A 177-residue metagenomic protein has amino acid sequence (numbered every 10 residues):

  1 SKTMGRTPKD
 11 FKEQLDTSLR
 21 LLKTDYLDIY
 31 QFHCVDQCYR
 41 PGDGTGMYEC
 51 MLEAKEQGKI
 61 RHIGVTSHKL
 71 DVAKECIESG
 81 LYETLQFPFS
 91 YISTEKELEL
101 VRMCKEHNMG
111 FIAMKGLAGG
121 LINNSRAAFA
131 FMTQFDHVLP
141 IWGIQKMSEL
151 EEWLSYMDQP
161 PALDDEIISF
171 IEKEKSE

Functional and structural regions predicted by a protein language model:
M4-E99, K105, M109-I112: Glycine/proline-rich, positively charged, aromatic-decorated active-site loop/lid region on the catalytic face
K74, S79, T84, E97-E177: Structured C-terminal cap/extension of enzyme domains
